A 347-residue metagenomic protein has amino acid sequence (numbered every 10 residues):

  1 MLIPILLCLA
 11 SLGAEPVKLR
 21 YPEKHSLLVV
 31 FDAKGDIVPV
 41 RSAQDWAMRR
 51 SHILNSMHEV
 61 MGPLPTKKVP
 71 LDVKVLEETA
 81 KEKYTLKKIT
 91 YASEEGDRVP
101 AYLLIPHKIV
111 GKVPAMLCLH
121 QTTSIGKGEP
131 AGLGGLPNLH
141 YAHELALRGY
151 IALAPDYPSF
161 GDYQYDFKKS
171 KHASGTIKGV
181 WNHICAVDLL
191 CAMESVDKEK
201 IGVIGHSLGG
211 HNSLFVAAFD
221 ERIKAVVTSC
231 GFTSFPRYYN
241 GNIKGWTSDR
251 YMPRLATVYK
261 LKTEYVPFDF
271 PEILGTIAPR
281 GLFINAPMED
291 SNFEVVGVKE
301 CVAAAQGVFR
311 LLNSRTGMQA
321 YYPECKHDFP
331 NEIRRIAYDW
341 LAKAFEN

Functional and structural regions predicted by a protein language model:
M1-A10: Sec-dependent N-terminal signal peptides
G13-P63: N-terminal pre-domain segments of enzymes
S51, E59-G111, A115: N-terminal cap/lid segment of alpha/beta-hydrolase-fold proteins
G111-S195, F219, Y239-N240, K244: Cap/lid segment of the alpha/beta-hydrolase catalytic domain
R148, C185-T257: Primarily recognizes the serine-hydrolase "nucleophile elbow" in alpha/beta-hydrolase and SGNH/GDSL folds
T228-I273, P279, E294-V302, R310-S314: Mobile cap/lid helix-loop segments that gate and shape the active-site cleft of serine hydrolases
A278-V295, E324: Conserved strand-to-loop "acid loop" that flanks and positions the catalytic carboxylate
V302-N347: C-terminal catalytic histidine-bearing segment of alpha/beta-hydrolase fold enzymes
